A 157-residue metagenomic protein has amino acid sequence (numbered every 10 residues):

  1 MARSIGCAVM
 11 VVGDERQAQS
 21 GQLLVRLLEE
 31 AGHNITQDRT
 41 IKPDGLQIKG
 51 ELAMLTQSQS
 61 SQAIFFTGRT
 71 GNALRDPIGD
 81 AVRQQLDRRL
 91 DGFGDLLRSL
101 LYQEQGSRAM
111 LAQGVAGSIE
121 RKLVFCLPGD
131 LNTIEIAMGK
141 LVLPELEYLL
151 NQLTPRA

Functional and structural regions predicted by a protein language model:
M1-A157: Non-catalytic beta/alpha edge segments that cap or flank active sites
